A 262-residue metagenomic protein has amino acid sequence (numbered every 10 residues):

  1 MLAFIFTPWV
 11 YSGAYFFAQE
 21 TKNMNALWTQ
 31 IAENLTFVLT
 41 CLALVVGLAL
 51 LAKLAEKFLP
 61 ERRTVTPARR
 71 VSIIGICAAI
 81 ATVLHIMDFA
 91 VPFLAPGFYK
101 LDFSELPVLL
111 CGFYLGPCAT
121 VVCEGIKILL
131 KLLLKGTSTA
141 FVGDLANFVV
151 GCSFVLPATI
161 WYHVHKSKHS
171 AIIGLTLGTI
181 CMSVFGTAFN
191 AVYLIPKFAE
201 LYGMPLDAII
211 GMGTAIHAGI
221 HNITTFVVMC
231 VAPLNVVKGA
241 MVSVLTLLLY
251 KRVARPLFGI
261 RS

Functional and structural regions predicted by a protein language model:
A3-S262: Loop-helix junctions at membrane interfaces
